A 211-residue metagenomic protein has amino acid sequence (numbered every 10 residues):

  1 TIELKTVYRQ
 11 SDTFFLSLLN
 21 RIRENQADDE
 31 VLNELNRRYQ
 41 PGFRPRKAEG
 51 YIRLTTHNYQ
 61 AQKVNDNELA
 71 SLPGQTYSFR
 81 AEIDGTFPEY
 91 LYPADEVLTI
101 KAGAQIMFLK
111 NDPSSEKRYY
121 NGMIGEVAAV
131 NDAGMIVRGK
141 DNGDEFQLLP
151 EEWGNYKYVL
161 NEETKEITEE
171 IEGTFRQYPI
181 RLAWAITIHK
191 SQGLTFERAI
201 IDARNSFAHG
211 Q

Functional and structural regions predicted by a protein language model:
T1-K117, I124-A129: Conserved helicase motor core of P-loop NTPases
M107-Q211: C-terminal accessory regions
